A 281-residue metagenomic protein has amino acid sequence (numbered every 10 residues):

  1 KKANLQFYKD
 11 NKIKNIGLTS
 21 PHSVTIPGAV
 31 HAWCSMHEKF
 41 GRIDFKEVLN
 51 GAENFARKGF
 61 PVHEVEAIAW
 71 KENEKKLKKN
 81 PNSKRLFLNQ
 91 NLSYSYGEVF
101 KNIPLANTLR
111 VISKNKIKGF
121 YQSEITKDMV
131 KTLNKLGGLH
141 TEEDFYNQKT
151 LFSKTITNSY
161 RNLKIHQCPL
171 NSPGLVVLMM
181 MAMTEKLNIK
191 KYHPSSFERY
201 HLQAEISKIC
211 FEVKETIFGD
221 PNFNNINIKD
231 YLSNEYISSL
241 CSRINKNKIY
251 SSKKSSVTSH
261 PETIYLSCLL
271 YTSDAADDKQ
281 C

Functional and structural regions predicted by a protein language model:
K1-Q122, T126-S172, L232, Y236-K246: Noncatalytic scaffold domains of N-terminal-nucleophile
A52, L109, M180, I206-C210: Short alpha-helical scaffolding segments that buttress acidic/His motifs in well-ordered protein cores
S123, M180, T263: Extreme N-terminus nucleophile/cap motif
S153-T155, V177, P261-L266: Short glycine-rich loop/turn motifs
G174-K190: M16/insulysin-pitrilysin zinc metalloprotease superfamily fold
I189-L270: Internal maturation/activation junctions in enzymes
Y271-D278: Conserved small/polar residues in nucleotide/adenosyl-binding loops
C281: Cationic, low-complexity basic patches in intrinsically disordered or flexible, solvent-exposed regions
